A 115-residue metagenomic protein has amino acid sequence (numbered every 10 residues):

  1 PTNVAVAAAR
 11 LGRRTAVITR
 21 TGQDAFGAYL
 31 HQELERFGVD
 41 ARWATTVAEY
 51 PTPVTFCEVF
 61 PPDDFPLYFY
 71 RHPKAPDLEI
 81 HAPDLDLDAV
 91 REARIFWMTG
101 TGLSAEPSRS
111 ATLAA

Functional and structural regions predicted by a protein language model:
P1-D40, D63, E79-A82: Glycine-rich phosphate/adenosyl-contacting loop at the front of the ribokinase-like
T21-G22, R42-P51: Beta-strand->loop->alpha-helix junctions that form or flank phosphate-binding loops in nucleotide-handling enzymes
Y29, Y50, Y68-Y70: Sequence-level detector for tyrosine residue identity
E33-E35, A41, F60-A115: Ribokinase/PfkB-type carbohydrate-kinase core domain
P51-P53, D64: A structure-centric signal for secondary-structure junctions around beta-strands
V54-E58: Short beta-strand scaffold segments in enzyme catalytic cores
